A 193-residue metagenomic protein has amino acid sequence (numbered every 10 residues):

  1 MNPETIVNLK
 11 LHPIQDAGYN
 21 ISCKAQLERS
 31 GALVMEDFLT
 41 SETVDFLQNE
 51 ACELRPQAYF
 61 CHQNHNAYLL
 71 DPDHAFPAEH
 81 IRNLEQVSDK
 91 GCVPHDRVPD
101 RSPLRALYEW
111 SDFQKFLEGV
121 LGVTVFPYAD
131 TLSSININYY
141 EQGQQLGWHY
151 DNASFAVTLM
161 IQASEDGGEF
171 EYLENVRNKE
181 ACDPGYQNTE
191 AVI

Functional and structural regions predicted by a protein language model:
M1-E79, S111: N-terminal auxiliary "cap/dimerization" subdomain that precedes the catalytic jelly-roll/cupin core of mononuclear
N2-I6, Q26, H95-D96, F116 (+1 more regions): Generic signal for short, ordered secondary-structure residues within or immediately flanking folded domains
P3-L11, E36, L84, K90 (+2 more regions): Intrinsically disordered, low-complexity regions
L9-A17, S30, S41-E42, R101 (+4 more regions): Surface-exposed loop/turn and secondary-structure junction residues enriched for glycine/proline
L39, F46, E50, A58 (+1 more regions): Signature of the catalytic double-stranded beta-helix
L54-P56, H74-E85, Q144-N152, Q187-N188: Short, charged low-complexity intrinsically disordered segments located at boundaries of structured domains
N64-H74, S88-P99, F155-D166: Short, surface-exposed, charge-dense and proline/glycine-enriched linear segments
R97-R105, D112-I193: Catalytic core of non-heme Fe(II) oxygenases with the double-stranded beta-helix
